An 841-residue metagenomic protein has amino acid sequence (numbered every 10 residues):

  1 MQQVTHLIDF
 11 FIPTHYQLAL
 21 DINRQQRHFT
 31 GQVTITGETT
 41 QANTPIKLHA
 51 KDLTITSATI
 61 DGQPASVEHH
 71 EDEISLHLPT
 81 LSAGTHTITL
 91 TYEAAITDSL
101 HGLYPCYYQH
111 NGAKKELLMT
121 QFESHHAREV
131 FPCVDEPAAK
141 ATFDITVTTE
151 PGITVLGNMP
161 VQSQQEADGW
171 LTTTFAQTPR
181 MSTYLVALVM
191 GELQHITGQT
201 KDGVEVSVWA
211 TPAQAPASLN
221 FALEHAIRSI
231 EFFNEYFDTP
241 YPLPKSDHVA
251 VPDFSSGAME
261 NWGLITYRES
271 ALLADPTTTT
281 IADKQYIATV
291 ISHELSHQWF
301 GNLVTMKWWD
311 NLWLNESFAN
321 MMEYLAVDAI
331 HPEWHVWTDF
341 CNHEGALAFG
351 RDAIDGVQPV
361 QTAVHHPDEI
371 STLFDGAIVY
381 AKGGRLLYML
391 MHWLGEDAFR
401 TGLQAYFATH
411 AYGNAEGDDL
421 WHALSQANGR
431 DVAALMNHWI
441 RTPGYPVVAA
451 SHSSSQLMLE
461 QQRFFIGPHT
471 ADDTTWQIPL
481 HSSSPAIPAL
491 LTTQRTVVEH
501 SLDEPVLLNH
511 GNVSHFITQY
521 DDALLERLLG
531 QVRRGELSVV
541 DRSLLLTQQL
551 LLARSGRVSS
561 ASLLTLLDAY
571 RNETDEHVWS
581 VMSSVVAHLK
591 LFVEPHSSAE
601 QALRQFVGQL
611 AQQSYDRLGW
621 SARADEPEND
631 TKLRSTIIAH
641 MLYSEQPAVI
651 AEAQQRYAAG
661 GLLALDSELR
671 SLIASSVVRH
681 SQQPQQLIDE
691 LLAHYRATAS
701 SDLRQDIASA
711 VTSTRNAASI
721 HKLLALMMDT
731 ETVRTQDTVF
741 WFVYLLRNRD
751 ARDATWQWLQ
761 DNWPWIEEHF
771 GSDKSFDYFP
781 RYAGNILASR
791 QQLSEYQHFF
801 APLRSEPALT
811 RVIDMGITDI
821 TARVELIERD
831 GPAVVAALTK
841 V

Functional and structural regions predicted by a protein language model:
M1-T30, H101-Y104, N111-L117, P137 (+1 more regions): N-terminal, polar/Ser/Thr-rich
Q17-N43, V447-S454: Extracellular ectodomain segments of secreted/surface proteins
G31, Q121, H125, P132-S292 (+8 more regions): Hydrophobic helix-coil surface modules that form long, contiguous segments used for peptide/substrate interaction
T36-D52, D144-E150, E460, F464-P479: Surface-exposed beta-strand/loop patches in extracellular or lumenal glycoproteins
D52-H110, F131-D135, A167-G169, T174 (+1 more regions): A surface-exposed beta-strand-loop module
T80-F131, E136-T142, T146-I153, G467-W476: Surface-exposed, acidic/Ser/Thr-rich flexible loop segments
L117, F175, S207-T470, H588 (+4 more regions): Hydrophobic alpha-helical and helix-loop surface patches within well-folded domains that function as non-catalytic
G345-A346, G350, S453, M458-E460 (+3 more regions): Long, ordered, helix-rich scaffold segments
